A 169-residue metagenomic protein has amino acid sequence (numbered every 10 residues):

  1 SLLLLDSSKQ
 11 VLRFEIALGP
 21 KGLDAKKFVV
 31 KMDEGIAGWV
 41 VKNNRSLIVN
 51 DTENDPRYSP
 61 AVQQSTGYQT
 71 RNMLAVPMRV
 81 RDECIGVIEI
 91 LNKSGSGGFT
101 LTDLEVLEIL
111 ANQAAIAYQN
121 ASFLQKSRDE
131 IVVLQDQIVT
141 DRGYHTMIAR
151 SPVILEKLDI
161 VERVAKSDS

Functional and structural regions predicted by a protein language model:
L2-F28, E53-N54: GAF sensory/regulatory domain recognition with acknowledged cross-activation on helical regulatory dimers
P20-K21, V87-G97: Short beta-strand-to-loop transition segments that serve as allosteric relay/switch motifs in sensory/regulatory domains
K21-D24, N50-N72: Signal-transducing coupling segments at domain and membrane junctions
L23-L47: Acidic/proline- and glycine-rich, intrinsically disordered low-complexity segments that serve as regulatory linkers
R71-R79, G86: A short, aliphatic-rich beta-strand micro-motif
M78-R81, K93-G95: Sensor-regulatory modules in signal-transduction proteins
E108-A115: Allosteric cytosolic regulatory segments
Q135-S169: AAA+ ATPase active-site-proximal loops
